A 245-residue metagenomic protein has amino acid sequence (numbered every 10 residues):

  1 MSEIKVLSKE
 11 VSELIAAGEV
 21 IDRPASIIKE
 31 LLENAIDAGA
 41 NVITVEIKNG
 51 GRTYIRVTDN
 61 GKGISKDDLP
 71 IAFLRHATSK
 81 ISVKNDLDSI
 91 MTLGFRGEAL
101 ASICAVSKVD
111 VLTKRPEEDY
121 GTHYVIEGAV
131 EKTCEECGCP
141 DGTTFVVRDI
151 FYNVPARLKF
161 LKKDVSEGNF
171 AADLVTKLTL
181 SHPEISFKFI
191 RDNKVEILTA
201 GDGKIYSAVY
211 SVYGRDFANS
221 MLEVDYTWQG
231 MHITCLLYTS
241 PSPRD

Functional and structural regions predicted by a protein language model:
S2-S240: N-terminal phosphate-binding caps/lids of nucleotide- and nucleic-acid-binding domains
P241-D245: A short, hydrophobic C-terminal helix/tail in secreted or cell-surface proteins
